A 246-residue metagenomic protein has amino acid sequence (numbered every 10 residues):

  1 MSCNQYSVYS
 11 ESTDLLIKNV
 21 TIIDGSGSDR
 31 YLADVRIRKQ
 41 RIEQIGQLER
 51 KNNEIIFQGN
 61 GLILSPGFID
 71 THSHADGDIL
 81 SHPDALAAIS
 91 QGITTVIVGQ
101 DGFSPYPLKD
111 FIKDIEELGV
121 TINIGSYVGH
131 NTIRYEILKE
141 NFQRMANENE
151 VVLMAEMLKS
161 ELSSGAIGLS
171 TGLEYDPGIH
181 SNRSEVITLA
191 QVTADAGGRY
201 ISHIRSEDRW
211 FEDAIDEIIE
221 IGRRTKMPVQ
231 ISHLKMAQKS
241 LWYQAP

Functional and structural regions predicted by a protein language model:
V8-L15, I22-G67: Histidine-rich, glycine-flanked metal-binding segment
S12, E54, T121, D195-G197 (+1 more regions): A general structural motif
G25, D101, E174: Flexible loop residues that form catalytic and substrate-binding hotspots at small-molecule/glycan-binding clefts
E43, I56-F57, G125, Q230-S232: General small-molecule cofactor/ligand-binding pocket signal
G59-L64, F68-S73, S81-T171, A190-Q191 (+1 more regions): Divalent-metal coordination cores built from histidine and acidic residues
A75-D76, S206: Short active-site segment of divalent metal-dependent hydrolases/proteases that encodes the spacing between
A146-G172, P177-P246: Histidine/acidic residue-rich metal-binding segments in metalloenzymes
